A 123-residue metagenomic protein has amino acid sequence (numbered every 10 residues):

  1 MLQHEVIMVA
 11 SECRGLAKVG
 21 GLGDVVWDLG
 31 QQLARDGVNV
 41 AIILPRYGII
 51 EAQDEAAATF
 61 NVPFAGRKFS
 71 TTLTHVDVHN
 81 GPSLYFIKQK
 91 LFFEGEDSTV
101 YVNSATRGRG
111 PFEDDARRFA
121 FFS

Functional and structural regions predicted by a protein language model:
M1-N80: N-terminal subdomain of nucleotide-sugar transferases
R46-S123: A conserved catalytic-core segment of Leloir-type glycosyltransferases
